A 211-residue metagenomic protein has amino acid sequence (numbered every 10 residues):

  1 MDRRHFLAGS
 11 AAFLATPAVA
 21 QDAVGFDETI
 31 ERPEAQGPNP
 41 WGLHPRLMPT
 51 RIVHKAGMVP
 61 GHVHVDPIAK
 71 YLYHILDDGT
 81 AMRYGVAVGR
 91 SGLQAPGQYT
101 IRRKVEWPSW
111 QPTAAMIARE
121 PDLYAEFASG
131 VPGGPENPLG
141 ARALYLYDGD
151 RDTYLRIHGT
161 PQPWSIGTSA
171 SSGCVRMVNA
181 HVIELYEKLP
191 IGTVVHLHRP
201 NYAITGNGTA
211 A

Functional and structural regions predicted by a protein language model:
D2-A211: N-terminal pre-domains immediately preceding structured catalytic cores
